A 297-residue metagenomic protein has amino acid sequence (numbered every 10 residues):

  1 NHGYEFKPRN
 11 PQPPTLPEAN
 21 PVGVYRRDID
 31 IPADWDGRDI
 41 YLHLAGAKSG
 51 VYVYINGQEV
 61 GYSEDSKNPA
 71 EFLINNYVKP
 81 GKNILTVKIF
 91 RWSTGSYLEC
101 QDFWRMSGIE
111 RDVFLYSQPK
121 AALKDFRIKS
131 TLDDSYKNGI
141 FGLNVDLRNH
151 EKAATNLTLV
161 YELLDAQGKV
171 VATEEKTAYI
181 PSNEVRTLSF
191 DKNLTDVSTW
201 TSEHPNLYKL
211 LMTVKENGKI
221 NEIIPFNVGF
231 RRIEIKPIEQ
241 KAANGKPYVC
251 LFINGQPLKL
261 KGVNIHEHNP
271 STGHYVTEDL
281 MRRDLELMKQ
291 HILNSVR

Functional and structural regions predicted by a protein language model:
T15-D125, H150-E151, A166, L207 (+1 more regions): Accessory beta-strand-rich segments of carbohydrate-active enzymes
V22, P80-G81, N138, P181-V185: Solvent-exposed, conformationally flexible loop/turn segments
V53-I55, N138-Y179, R186-F190: Beta-strand-rich binding/interaction modules
G57, V113, V145, Y208 (+2 more regions): Conserved, mostly hydrophobic/aromatic
P69-N76, V185-N193: Exposed aromatic-hydrophobic patches
K120-K152, A242-C250: Surface beta-strand/loop "capping" patches
F126-R127, T213-Q290: N-terminal carbohydrate-binding accessory modules
